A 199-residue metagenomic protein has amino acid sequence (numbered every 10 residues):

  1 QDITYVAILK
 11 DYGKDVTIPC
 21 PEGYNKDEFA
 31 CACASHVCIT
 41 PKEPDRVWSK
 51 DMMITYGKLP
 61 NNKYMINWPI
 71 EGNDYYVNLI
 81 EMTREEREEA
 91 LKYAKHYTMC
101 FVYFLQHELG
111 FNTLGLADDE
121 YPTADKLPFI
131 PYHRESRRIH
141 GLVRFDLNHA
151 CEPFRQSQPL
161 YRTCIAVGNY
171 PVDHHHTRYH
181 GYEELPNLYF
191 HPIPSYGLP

Functional and structural regions predicted by a protein language model:
Q1-P199: Flavin (FAD/FMN)-binding glycine-rich loop and adjacent Rossmann-like elements that form
